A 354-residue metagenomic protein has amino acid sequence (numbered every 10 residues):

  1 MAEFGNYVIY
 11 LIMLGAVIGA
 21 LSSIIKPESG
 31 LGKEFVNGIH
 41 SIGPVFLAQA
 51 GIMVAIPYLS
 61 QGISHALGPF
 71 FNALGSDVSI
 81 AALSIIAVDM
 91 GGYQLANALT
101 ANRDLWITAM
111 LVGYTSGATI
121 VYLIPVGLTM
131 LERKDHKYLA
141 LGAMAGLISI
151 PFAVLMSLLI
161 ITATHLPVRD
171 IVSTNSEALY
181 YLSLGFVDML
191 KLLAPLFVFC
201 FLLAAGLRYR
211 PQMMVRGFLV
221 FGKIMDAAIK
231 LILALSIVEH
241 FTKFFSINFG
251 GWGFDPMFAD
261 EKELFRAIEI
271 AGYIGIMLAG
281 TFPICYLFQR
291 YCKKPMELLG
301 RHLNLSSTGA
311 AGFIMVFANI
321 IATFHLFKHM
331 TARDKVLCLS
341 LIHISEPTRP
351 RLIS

Functional and structural regions predicted by a protein language model:
M1-G51, T108-G113, V121-G280, S354: Signature of multi-pass transmembrane helix bundles
S29, K33, M53, P57 (+6 more regions): Short helix-terminus and kink motifs of transmembrane alpha helices, predominantly at the cytoplasmic interface
K33-S41, G68-A73, K223, K294-L305: Short amphipathic alpha-helical coupling elements at transmembrane boundaries
F46-Y58, F70-L99, G272-Y273, L278-F282 (+1 more regions): Hydrophobic alpha-helical transmembrane segments of multi-pass integral membrane proteins, predominantly secondary
A66-L147, F324-I342: Hydrophobic transmembrane alpha-helices that form the pore/transport pathway of multi-pass ion and small-solute
S246-I321: Long, well-ordered mid-to-C-terminal structural blocks that present hydrophobic/aromatic surfaces
H343-I353: Single conserved hydrophobic/aromatic residue that forms the stacking wall/gate of nucleotide- or nucleobase-binding
